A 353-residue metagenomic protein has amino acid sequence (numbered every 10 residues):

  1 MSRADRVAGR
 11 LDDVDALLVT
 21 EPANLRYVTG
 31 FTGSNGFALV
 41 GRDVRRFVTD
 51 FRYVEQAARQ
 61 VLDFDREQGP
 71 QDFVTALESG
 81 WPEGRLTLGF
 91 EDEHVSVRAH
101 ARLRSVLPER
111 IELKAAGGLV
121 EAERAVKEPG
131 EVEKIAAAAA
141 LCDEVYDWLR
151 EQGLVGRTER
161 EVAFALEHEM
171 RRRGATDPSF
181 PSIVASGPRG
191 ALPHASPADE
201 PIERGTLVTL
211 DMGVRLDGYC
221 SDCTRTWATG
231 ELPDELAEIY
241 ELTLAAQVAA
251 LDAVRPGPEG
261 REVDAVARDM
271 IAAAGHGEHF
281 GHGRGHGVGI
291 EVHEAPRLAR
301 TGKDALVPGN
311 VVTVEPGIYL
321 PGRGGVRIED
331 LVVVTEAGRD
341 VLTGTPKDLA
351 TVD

Functional and structural regions predicted by a protein language model:
M1-D353: Active-site neighborhoods and metal-handling regions in enzymes and metal-associated proteins
